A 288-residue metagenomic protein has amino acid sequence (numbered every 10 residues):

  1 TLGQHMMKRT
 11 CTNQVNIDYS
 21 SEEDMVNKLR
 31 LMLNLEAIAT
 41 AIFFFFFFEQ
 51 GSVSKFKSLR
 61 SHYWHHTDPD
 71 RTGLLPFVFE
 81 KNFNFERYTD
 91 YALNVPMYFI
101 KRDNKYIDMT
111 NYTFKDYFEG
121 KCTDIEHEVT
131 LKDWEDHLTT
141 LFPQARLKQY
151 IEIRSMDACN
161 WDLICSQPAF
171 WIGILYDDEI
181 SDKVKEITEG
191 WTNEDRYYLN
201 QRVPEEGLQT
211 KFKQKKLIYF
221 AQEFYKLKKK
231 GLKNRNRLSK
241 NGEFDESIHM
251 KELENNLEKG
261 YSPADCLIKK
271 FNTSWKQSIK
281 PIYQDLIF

Functional and structural regions predicted by a protein language model:
T1-R146: Loop-rich catalytic cores of soluble enzymes, especially ATP-dependent carboxylate-amine ligases and other
K28, N84, T110, T130-H137 (+7 more regions): Alpha-helical structural motif
E49-Y63, M109-N111, T188-E194, E243-L257: A glycine-rich phosphate-binding loop feature that marks nucleotide/adenosyl-phosphate handling sites
N84, T113-F114, T130, N160 (+3 more regions): Helix N-terminus capping/helix-initiation residues
T110-C122, E128, T139-T140, L147-I151 (+2 more regions): Acidic, mature catalytic/reactive cores of soluble proteins
A145, Y150, R154-G242, E246: Substrate-recognition/cap regions that form aromatic- and gly/pro-loop-enriched pockets for small-molecule ligands
K228-F288: C-terminal amphipathic alpha-helical interaction region
